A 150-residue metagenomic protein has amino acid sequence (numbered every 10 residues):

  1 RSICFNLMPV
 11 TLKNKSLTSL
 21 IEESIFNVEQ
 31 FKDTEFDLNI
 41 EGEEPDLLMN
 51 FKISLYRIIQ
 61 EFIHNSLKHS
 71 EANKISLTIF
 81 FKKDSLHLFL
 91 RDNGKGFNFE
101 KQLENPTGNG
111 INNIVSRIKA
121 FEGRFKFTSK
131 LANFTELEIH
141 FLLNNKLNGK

Functional and structural regions predicted by a protein language model:
S2-N14, G42, S70: Flexible helix-coil linker/loop segments in the cytosolic histidine kinase module, especially at subdomain junctions
T11-K32: Short beta-to-alpha transition helix within the HATPase_c
D37-Q60: Conserved short strand/loop->alpha-helix "switch" segment adjacent to the catalytic nucleotide/phosphoryl-transfer site
E43, N93-K95, N109: Conserved post-beta-strand hinge residue in the HATPase_c
K52-I75: Conserved ATP-binding N-box helix of the HATPase_c
K74-D84, R91, L131: Short beta-strand/loop element within the Bergerat-fold HATPase_c
S85, G96, L131-E138: Glycine-rich nucleotide-binding loop
K101-N133: ATP phosphate-binding glycine-rich loop and adjacent ATP-lid/helix-beta elements within ATP-binding kinase/ATPase
